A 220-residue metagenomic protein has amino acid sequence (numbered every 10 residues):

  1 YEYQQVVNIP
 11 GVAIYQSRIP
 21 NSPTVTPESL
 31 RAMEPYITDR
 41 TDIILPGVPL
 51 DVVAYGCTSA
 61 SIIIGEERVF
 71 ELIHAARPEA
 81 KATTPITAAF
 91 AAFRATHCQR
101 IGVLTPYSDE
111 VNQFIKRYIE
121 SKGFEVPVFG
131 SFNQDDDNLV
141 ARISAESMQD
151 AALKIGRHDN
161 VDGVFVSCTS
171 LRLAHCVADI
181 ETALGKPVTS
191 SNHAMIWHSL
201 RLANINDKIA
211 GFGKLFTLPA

Functional and structural regions predicted by a protein language model:
Y1-D39, E110-S144: N-terminal glycine-rich anion-binding loop in soluble enzyme alpha/beta folds
E34-V48, S147-V161: Short, well-structured alpha-helical segments in soluble
R40-T87: Glycine/small-residue-rich loop that forms an oxyanion/phosphate-binding "nest" at active or ligand-binding sites
L50-G56, G102-V103, V161-C168: Periplasmic-binding protein-like
A54-Y55, K81-P85, V128, V166 (+1 more regions): General beta-strand structural signal in soluble alpha/beta enzymes
V69-A76, A80-D135, T217: Conserved beta-alpha
Q134-D137, V188-K208: Short, flexible loop segments at boundaries between secondary-structure elements
L153-A183, M195-I196: Hydrophobic alpha-helical
